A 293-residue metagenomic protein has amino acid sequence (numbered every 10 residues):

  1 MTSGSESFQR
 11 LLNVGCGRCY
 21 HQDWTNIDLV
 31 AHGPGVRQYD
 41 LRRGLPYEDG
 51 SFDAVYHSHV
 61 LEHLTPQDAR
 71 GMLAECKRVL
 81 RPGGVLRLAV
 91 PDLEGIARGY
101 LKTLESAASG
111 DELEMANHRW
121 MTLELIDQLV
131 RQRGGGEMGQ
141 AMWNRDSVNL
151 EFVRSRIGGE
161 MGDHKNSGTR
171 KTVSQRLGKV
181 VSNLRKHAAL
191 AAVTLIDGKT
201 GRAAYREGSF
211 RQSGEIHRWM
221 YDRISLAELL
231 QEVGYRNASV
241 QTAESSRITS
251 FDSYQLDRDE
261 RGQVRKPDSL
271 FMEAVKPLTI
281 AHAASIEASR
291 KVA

Functional and structural regions predicted by a protein language model:
M1-E6: A short acidic-Thr-Gly-centered motif at the start of a beta-strand
S7-R98, I224, M272-A281: Conserved SAM-binding loop
D68-A69, E75, V85-V292: S-adenosyl-L-methionine-dependent methyltransferase catalytic module, highlighting the catalytic core
